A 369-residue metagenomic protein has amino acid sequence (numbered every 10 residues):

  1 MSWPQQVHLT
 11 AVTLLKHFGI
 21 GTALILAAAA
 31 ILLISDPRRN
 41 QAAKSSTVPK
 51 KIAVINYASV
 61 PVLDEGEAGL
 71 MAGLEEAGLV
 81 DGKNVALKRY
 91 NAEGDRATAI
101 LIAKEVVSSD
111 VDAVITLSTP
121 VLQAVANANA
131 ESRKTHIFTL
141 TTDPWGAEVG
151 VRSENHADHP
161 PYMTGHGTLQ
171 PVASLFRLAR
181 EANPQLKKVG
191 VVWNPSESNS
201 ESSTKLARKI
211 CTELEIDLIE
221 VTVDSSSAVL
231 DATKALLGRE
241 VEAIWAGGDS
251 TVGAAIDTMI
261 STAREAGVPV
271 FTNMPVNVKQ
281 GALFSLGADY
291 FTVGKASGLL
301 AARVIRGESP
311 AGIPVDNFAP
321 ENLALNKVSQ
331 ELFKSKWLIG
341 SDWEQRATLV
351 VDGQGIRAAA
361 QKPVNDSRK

Functional and structural regions predicted by a protein language model:
S2-K369: Short hydrophobic alpha-helices and adjacent helix-cap/hinge residues
